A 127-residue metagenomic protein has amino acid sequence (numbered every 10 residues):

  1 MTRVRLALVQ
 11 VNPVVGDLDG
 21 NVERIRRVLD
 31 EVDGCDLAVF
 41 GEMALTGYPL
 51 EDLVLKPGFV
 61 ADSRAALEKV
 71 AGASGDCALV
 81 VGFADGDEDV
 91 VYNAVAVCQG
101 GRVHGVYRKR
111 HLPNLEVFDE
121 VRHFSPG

Functional and structural regions predicted by a protein language model:
M1-G127: Enzyme catalytic cores with a strong preference for nitrogen-chemistry domains
